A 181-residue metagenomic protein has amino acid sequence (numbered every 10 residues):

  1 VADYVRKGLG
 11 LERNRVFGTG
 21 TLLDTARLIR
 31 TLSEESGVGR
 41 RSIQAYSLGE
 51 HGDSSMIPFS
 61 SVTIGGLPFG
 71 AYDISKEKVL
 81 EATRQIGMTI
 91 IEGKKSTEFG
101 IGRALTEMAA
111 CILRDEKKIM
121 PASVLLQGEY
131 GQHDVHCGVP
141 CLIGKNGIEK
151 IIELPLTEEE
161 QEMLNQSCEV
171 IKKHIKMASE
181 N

Functional and structural regions predicted by a protein language model:
V1, L22-L23: Acidic, glycine-rich active-site loops and adjacent beta-strand->loop/helix elements that engage anionic groups
V1-K7: Conserved Class I SAM-dependent methyltransferase catalytic core
L9-R15, L23-N181: C-terminal substrate-binding/catalytic lobe of Rossmann-fold NAD(P)-dependent dehydrogenases
